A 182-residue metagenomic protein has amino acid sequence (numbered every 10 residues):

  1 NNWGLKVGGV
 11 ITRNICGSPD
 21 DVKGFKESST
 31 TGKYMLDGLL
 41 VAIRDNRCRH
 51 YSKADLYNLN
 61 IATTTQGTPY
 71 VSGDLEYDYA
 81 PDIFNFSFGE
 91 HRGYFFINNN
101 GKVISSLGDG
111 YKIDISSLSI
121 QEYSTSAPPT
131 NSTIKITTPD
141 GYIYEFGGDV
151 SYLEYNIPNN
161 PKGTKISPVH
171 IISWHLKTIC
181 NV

Functional and structural regions predicted by a protein language model:
N1-H175, N181: Long, intrinsically disordered, low-complexity, charged/polar and glycine-rich segments
